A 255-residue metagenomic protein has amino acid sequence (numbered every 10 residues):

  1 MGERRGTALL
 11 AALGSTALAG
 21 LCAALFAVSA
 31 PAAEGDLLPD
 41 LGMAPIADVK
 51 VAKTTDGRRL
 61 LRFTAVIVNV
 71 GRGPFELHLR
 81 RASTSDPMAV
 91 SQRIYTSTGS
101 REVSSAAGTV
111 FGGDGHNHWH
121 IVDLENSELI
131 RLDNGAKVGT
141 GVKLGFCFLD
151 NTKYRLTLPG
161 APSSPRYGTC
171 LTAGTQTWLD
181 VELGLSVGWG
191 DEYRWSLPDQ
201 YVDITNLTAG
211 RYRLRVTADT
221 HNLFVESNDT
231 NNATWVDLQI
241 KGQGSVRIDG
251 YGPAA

Functional and structural regions predicted by a protein language model:
M1-A17: N-terminal export and membrane-targeting signals
L21-G35: C-terminal region of N-terminal signal peptides and the immediate post-cleavage residues of exported proteins
A33-I67, G71-E76, S245-G252: Boundary/junction segments of secreted and surface-exposed precursor proteins
G35-P39, G73-H78, G135-T140, Y193-W195 (+1 more regions): Beta-sandwich strand segments
R59, F63-H118, R131-D133: Short amphipathic, basic-aromatic surface patches that mediate peripheral association with negatively charged
L124-E125, R131-N206, V246-A255: Exoplasmic/lumenal beta-rich domain surfaces
L207-A218: A short tyrosine-centered beta-strand micro-motif
E226-A255: Short beta-strand elements
